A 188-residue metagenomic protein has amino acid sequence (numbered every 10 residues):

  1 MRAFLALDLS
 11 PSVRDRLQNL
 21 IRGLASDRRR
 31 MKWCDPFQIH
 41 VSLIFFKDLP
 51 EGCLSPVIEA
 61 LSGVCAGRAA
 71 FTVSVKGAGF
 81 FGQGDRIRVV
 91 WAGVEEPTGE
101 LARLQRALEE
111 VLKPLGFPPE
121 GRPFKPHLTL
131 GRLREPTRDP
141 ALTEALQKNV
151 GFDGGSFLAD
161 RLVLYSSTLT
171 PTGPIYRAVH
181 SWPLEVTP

Functional and structural regions predicted by a protein language model:
M1-P188: Histidine-dependent nucleotide/RNA phosphoesterase domain, centered on the 2H-phosphoesterase fold with its duplicated
